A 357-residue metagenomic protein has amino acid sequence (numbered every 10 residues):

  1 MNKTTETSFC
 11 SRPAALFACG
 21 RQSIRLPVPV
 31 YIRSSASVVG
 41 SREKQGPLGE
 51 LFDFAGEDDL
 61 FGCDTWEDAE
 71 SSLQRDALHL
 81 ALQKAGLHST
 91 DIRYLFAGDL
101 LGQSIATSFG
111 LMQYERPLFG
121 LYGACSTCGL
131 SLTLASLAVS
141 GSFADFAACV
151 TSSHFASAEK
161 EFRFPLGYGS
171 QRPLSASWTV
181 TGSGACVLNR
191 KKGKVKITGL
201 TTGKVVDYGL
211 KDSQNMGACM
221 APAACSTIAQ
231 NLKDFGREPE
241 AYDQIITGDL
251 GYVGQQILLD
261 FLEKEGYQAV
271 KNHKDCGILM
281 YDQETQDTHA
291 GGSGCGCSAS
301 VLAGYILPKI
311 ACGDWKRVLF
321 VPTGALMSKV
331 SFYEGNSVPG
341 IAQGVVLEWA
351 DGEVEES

Functional and structural regions predicted by a protein language model:
N2-E67, P165-A229, D234-R237, Q268-D287 (+2 more regions): Condensing-enzyme catalytic core mediating Claisen C-C bond formation in acyl metabolism
I32, W66-S126, A241-Q256: Conserved beta-ketoacyl condensing-enzyme motif
E70-G86, L132-L134, C219-D234, V301-I306: Short, well-ordered amphipathic alpha-helical segments that serve as non-catalytic structural scaffolds within diverse
G98-Q103, C125-S126, T151-S157, G203-V205 (+2 more regions): Acidic, glycine-rich active-site loops and adjacent beta-strand->loop/helix elements that engage anionic groups
S108-A176: A generic, well-ordered mixed alpha/beta core segment in the N-terminal half of proteins
S108-L111, L250-E265, V330-V338: Short glycine/threonine-rich loop-to-helix capping motif typified by GTGT followed within a few residues by an Asp-Pro
Y122-C149, C186-L188, S293-W315: Active-site-proximal alpha-helical scaffold in enzymes
I246-L307: Internal helical hairpin/lid segments
